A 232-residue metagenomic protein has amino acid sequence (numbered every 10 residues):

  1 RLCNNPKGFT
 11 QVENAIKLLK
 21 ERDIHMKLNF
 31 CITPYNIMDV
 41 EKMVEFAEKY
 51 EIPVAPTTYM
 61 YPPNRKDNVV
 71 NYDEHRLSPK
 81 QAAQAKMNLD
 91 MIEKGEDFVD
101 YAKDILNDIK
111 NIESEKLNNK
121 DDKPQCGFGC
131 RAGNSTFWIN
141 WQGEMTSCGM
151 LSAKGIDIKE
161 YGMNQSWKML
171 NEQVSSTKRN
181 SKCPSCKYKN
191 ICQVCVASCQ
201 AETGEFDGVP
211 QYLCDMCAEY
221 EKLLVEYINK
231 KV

Functional and structural regions predicted by a protein language model:
R1-A132, W138-Q142, T146, M150-A153: Radical SAM enzyme [4Fe-4S]-AdoMet core and its adjacent flexible, acidic and glycine-rich loops/tails across
P124-G127, E144-M145, G149-V232: Flexible mid-to-C-terminal extensions adjoining Fe-S/redox cofactors in radical SAM and related proteins
A132-G133, R179: Short, basic and Ser/Thr-rich N-terminal targeting/leader segments
